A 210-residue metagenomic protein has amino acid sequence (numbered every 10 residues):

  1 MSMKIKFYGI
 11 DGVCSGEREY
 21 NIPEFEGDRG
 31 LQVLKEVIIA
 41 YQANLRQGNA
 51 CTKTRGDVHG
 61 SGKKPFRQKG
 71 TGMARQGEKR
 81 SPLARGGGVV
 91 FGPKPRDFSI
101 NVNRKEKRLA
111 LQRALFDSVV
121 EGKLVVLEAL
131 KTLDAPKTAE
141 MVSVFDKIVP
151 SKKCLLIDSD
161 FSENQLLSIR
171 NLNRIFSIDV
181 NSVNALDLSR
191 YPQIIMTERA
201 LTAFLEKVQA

Functional and structural regions predicted by a protein language model:
M1-Q47, G92-A210: Extended polybasic, low-complexity segments that bind anionic RNA or targeting/receptor surfaces
N49-R55: Short coil/turn segments at secondary-structure boundaries
R55-F91: Glycine/serine-rich anion-binding loops at beta->alpha junctions that coordinate negatively charged ligand groups
